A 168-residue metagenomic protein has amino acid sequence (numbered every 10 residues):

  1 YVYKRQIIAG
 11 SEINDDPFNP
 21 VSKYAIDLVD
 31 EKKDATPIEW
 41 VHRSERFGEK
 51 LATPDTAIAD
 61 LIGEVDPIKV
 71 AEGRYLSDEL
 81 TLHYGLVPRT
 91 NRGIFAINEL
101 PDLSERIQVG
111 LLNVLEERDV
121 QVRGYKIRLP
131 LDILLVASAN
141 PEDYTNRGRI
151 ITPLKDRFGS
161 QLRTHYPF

Functional and structural regions predicted by a protein language model:
Y1-Y166: Conserved ASCE/P-loop NTPase catalytic core
